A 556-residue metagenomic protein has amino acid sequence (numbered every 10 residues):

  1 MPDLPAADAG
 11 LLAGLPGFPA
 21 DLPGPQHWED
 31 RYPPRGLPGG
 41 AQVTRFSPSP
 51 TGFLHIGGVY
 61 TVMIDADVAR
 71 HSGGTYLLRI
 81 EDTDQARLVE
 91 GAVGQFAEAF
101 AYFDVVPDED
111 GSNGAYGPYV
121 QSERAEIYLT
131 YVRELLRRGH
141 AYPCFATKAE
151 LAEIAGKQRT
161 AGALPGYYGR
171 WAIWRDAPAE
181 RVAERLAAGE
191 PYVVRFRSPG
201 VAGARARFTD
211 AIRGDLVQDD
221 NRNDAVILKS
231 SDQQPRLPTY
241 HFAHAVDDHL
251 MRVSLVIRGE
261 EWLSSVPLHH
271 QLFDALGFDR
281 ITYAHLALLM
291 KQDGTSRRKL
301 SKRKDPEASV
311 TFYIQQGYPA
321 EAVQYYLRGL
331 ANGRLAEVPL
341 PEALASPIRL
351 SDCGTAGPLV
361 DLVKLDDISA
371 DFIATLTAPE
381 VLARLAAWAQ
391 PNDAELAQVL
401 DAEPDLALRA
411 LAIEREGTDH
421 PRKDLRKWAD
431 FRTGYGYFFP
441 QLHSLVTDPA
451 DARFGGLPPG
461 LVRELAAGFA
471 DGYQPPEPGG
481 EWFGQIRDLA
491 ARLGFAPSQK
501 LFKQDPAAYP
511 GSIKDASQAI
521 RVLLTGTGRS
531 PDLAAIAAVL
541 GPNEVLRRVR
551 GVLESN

Functional and structural regions predicted by a protein language model:
P2-A163, P235-L237, S264-F278, A322: N-terminal Rossmann-like or analogous alpha/beta NTP/dinucleotide-binding catalytic cores that position adenine
A41-R45, L77, P306, E342-L350 (+2 more regions): Short amphipathic alpha-helical segments and their helix-coil junctions
T44-T51, L77-D82, L250-V256, E307-S309 (+3 more regions): Glycine- and acidic
D65, F96, L135, G139 (+8 more regions): Residue-level signal for inorganic ion chemistry
L129-E134, R138-H140, V193, P199 (+1 more regions): Residue patterns forming the tRNA-binding/recognition surfaces of aminoacyl-tRNA synthetases and related DALR
Y142-L300, S309, K427, A466-Q474 (+3 more regions): Active-site cores that bind ATP or allylic diphosphates and position pyrophosphate for catalysis
G277-G456, T525-N556: Catalytic adenosine-cofactor/nucleotide-binding cores of aminoacyl-tRNA synthetases and other
F483-L540, E544: Helix-rich, typically C-terminal accessory recognition domains appended to large enzymatic cores
